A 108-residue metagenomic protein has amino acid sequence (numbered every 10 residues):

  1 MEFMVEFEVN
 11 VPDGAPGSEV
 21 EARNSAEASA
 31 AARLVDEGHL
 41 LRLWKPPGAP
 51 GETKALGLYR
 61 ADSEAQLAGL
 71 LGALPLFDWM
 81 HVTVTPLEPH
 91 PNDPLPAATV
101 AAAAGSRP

Functional and structural regions predicted by a protein language model:
M1-P108: Conserved, structured core segments of small domains
